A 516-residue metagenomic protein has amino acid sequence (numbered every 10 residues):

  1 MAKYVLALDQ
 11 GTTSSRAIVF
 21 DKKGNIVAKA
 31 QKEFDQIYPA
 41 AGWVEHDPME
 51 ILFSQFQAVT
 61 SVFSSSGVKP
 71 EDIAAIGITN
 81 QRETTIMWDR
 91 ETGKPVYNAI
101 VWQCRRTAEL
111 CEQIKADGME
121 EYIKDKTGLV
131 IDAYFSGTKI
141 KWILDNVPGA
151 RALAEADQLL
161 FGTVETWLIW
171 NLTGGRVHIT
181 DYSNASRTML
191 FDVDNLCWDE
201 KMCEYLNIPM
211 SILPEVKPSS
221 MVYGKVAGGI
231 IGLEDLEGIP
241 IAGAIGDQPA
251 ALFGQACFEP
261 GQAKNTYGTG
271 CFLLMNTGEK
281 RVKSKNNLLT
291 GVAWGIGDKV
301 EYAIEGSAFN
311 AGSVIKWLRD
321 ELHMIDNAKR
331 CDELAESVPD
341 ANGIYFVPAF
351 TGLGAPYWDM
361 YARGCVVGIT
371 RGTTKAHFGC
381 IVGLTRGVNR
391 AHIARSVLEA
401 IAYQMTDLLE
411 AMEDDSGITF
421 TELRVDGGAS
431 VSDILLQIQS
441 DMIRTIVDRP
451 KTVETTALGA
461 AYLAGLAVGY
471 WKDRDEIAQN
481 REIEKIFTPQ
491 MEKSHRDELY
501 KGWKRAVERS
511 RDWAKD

Functional and structural regions predicted by a protein language model:
M1-Y97, D125, G232-P240, I443-V447 (+3 more regions): N-terminal glycine/serine-rich phosphate-binding loop of ATP-dependent small-molecule kinases, especially carbohydrate
L6-L8, K22, A108, I114-V130 (+5 more regions): Active-site core segments that coordinate phosphate-bearing ligands/cofactors across diverse enzyme families
S64-V101, V130-S136, I169-D192, K217-P218 (+1 more regions): Short beta-strand-loop/turn "lid" adjacent to the catalytic site in phosphate-handling enzymes
V68-E71, S211, I418: Structured loop/turn residues at beta-strand edges in well-structured enzyme cores
C104: Carbohydrate-associated surface elements
M210-S211, L334: Auxiliary, metal-adjacent structural segments of Zn-dependent hydrolase domains
